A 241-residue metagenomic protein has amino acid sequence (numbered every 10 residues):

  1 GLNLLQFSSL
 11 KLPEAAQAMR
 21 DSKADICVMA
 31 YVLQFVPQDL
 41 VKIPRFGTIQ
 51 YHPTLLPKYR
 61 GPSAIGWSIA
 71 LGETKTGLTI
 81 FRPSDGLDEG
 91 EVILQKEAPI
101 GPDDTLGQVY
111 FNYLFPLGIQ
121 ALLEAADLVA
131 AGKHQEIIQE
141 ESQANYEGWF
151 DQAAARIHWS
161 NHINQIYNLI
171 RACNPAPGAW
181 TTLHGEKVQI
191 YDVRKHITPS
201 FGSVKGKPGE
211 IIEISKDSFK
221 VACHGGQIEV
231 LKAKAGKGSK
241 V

Functional and structural regions predicted by a protein language model:
N3, D25, K75, K187: Residue-level detector of anion-binding/catalytic polar loops
N3-L5, G47: Conserved beta-strand segments of alpha/beta enzyme cores
L5-A15: Glycine-rich, highly charged phosphate/nucleotide-binding loops
P13-K23, K42: Short amphipathic alpha-helix with an adjacent loop that forms part of the alpha/beta core around
I26-Y146: Donor/substrate-binding cores of folate-linked one-carbon enzymes
G148-N161: Acyl-group handling in specialized metabolite and lipid biosynthesis
S160-V241: An anion-binding loop in the catalytic cleft
